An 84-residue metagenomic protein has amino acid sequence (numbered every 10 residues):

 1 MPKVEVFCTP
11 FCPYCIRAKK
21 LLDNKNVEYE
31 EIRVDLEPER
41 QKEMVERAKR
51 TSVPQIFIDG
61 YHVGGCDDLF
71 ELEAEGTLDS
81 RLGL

Functional and structural regions predicted by a protein language model:
M1-E28: Local sequence-structure signature of Cys/Sec-based thiol-disulfide redox active-site neighborhoods
R17-A18, R40, G65, A74: Amphipathic alpha-helical interface surfaces
K25, R47-A48: Residues at alpha-helix termini
E28-R40: Thiol-based oxidoreductase modules, predominantly thioredoxin-like and allied folds used for disulfide exchange
Q41, R50-V53, E75: A general structural signal for well-ordered alpha-helical segments in protein cores
A48-F57, D67: Structural micro-motif
I58-L84: Non-catalytic, surface beta->alpha helical segment in thiol-disulfide oxidoreductase systems
